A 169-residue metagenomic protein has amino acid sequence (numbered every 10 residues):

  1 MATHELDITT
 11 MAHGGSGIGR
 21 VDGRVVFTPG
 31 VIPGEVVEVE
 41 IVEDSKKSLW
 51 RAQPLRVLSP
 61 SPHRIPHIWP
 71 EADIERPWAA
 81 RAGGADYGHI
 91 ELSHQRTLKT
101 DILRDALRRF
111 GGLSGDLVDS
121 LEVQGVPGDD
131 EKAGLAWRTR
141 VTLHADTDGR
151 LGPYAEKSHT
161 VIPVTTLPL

Functional and structural regions predicted by a protein language model:
M1-L169: Accessory RNA-recognition modules of RNA-modification enzymes
